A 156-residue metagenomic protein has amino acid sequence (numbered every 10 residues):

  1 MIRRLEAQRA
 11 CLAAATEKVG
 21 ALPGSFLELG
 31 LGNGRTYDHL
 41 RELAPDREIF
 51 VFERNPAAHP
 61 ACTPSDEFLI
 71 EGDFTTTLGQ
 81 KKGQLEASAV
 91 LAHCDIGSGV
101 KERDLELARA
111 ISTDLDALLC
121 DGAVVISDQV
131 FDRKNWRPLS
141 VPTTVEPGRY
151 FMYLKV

Functional and structural regions predicted by a protein language model:
M1-G24: Class I SAM-dependent methyltransferase Rossmann-like catalytic core, especially the SAM/SAH-binding loop
E28: Class I SAM-dependent methyltransferase core
G32-G34: Conserved glycine-rich SAM-binding loop
Y37-D38: Conserved SAM-dependent methyltransferase scaffold
R47-E53: Conserved SAM-binding motif I beta-strand of class I
N55-E86: S-adenosyl-L-methionine
A87-G97: Short SAM/SAH-binding signature in class I
S98-V156: C-terminal substrate-binding/active-site "lid" region of AdoMet-derived donor-dependent transferases
